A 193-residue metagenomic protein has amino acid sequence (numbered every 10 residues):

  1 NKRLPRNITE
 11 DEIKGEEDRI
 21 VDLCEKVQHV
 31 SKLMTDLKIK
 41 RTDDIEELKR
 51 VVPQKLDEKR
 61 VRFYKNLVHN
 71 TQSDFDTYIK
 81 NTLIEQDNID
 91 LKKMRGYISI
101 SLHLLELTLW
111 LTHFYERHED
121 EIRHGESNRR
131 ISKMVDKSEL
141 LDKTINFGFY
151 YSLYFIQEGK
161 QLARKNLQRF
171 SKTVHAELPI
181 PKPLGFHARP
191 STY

Functional and structural regions predicted by a protein language model:
N1-K80: Non-catalytic protein-protein interaction scaffold segments in large eukaryotic complex-forming proteins
K32, I39, S73-D76, K80-L83 (+4 more regions): Charged/polar positions within long, soluble alpha-helices
K80-I98: Catalytic-core signal marking the mid-to-C-terminal active-site face
K93-I122, N128: Phosphate-/polyanion-interacting regions in eukaryotic proteins
S127-F155: Helix-enriched interaction subdomains in cytosolic or periplasmic regions, typified by TIR/SEFIR signaling/NADase cores
G148-R169: Short, structured interface segments
K172-K182: Short amphipathic
G185-Y193: Amphipathic alpha-helical interaction surfaces in cytosolic regulatory modules
